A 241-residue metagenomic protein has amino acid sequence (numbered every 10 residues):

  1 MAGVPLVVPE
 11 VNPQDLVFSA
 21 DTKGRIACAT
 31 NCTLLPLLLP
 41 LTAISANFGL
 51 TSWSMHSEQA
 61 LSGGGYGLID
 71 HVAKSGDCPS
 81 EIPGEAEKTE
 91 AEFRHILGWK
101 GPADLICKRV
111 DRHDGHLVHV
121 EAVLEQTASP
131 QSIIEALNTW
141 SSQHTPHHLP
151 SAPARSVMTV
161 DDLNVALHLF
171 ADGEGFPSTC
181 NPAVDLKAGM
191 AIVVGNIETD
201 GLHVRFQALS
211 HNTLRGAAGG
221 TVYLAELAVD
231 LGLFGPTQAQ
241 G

Functional and structural regions predicted by a protein language model:
M1-G76, G101-P102, I192, T199-D200 (+3 more regions): N-terminal Rossmann-like NAD(P) cofactor-binding subdomain of oxidoreductases, focused on the glycine-rich
A27-C28, H119-L124, R205-S210: Short glycine-rich or small-residue beta-strand-to-loop segments that form or flank ligand, phosphate, metal/Fe-S
T51-S57, L61-L202: C-terminal substrate-binding/catalytic lobe of Rossmann-fold NAD(P)-dependent oxidoreductases
